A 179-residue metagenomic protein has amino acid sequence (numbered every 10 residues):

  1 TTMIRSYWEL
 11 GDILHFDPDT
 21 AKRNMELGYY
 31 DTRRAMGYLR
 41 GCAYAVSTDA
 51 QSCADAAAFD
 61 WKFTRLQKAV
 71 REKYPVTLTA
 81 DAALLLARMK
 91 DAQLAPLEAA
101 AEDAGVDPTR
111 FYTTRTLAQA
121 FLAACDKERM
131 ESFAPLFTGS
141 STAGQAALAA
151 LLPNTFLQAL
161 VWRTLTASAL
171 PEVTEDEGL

Functional and structural regions predicted by a protein language model:
T1-L179: Patatin-like phospholipase
